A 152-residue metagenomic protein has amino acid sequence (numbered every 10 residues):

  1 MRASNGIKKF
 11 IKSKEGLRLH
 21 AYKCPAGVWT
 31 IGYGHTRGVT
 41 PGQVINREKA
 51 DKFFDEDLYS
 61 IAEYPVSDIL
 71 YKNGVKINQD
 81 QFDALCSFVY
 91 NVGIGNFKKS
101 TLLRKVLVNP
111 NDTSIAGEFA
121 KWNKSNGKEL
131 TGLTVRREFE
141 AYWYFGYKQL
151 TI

Functional and structural regions predicted by a protein language model:
M1-V28, H35, V39, V44-Y59 (+4 more regions): Long, amphipathic alpha-helical surface segments
I11, Q81-V89, E118-A120: Short alpha-helical scaffolding segments that buttress acidic/His motifs in well-ordered protein cores
V66: Short, basic/polar, glycine-containing "phosphate-handling" surface segments that engage DNA
